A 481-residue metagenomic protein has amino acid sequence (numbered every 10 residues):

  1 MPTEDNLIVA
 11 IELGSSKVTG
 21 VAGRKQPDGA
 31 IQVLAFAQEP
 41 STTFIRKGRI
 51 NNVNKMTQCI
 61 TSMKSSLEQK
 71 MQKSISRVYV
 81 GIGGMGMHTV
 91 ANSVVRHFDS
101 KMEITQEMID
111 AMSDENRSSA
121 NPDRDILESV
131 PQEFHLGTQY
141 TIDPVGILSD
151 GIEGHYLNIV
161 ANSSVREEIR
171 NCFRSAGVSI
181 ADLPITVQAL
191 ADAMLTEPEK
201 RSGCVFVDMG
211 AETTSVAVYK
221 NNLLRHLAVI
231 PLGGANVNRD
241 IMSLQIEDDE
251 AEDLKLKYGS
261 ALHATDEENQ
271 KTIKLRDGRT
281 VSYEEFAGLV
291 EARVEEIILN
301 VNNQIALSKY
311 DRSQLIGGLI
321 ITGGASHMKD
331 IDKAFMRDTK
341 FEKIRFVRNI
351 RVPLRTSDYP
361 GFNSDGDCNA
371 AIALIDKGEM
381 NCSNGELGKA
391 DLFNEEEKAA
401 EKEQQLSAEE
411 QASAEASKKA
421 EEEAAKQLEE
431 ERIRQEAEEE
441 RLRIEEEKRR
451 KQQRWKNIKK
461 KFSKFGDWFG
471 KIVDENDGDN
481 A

Functional and structural regions predicted by a protein language model:
M1-I8, R24, V33-Q38, S74-R77 (+4 more regions): C-terminal region/appendage detector
M1-K17, V21-R77, I82-C204, L387-A481: Nucleotide/phosphate-binding catalytic cleft detector across ATP-hydrolyzing and phosphate-transferring enzymes
A10-I11, G20, V80, F173 (+5 more regions): Residue-level signature of catalytic and energy-coupling elements of molecular machines, predominantly ATP/GTP-dependent
I11-K17, I82-G83, F206-T213, Y219-N222 (+2 more regions): A short acidic Gly-Thr/Ser loop motif
I82-G84, V187, Y258, G323 (+1 more regions): A general secondary-structure junction signal
T89-V90, E167, S215-A217, L227: Short helix/loop capping segments that flank catalytic or ligand/cofactor-binding pockets
K101-Q106, K200, D208, M328-A334 (+1 more regions): Extended, folded domain segments that form the structural surfaces/walls around functional sites
A189, T196, S215, N300-L307: Conserved helix-loop functional segments at active or binding sites
